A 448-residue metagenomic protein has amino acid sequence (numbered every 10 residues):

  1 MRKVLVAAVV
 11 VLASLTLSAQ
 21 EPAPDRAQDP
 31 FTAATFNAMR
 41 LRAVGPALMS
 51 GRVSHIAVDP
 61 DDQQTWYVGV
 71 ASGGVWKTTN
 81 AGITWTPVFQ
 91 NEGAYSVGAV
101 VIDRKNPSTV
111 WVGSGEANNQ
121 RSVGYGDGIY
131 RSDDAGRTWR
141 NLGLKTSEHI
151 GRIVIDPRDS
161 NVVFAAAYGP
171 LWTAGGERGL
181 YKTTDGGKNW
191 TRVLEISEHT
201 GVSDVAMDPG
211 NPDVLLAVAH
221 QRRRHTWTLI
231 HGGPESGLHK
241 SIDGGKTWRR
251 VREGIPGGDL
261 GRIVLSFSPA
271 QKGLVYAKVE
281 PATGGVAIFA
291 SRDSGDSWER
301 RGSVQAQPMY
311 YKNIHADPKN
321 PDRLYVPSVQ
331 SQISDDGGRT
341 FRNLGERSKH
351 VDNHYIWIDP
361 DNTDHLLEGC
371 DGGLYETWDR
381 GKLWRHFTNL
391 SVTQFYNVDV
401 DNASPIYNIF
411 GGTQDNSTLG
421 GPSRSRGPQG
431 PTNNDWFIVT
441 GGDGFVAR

Functional and structural regions predicted by a protein language model:
M1-V4: Positively charged n-region of N-terminal signal peptides that target proteins for export
V6-T16: Bacterial N-terminal signal peptides
Q20-R448: Beta-propeller blade termini and top-face loops
